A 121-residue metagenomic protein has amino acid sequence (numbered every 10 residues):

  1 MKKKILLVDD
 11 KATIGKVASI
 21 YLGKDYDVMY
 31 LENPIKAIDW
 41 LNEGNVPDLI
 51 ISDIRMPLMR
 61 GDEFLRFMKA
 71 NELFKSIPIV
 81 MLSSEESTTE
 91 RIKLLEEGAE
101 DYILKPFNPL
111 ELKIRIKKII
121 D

Functional and structural regions predicted by a protein language model:
A12-Y30: Two-component/phosphorelay signaling modules centered on CheY-like receiver
E32-L49: Acidic, metal-coordinating helix/loop segments flanking the phosphotransfer/catalytic sites of two-component signaling
M56: Receiver (REC) domain active-site loop signature in two-component systems and cognate sites in sensor histidine kinases
E85-E86: Short, conserved "switch-loop" micro-motifs in signal-transduction and mechanochemical regulators
F107-I116: C-terminal output helix
